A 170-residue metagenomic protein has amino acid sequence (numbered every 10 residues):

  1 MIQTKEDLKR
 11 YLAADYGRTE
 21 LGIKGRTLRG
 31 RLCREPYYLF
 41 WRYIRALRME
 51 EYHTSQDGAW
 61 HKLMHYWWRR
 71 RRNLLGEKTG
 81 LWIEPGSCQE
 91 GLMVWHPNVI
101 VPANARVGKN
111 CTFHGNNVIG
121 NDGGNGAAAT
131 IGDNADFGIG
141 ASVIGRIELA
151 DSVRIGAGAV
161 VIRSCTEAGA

Functional and structural regions predicted by a protein language model:
M1-T79: Terminal amphipathic alpha-helical/low-complexity segments used for targeting or macromolecular assembly
T79, P85, E90-G91, W95-H96 (+11 more regions): Left-handed beta-helix
